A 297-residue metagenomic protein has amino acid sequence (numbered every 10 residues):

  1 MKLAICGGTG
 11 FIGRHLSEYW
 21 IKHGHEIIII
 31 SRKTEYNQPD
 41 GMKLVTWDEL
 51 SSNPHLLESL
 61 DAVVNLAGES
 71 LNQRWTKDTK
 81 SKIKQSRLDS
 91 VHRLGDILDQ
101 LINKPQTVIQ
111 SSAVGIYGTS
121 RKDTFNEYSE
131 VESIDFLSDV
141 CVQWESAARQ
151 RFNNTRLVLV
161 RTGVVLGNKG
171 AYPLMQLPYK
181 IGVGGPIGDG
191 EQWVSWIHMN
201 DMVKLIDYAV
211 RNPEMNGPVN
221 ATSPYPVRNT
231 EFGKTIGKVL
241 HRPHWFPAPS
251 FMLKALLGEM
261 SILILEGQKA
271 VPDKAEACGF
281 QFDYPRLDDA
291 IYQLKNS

Functional and structural regions predicted by a protein language model:
L3-H23: N-terminal Rossmann NAD(P)H-binding glycine-rich loop of SDR-like oxidoreductase domains
K43-S90: NAD(P)H-binding glycine-rich loop region in Rossmannoid oxidoreductase-like domains and their noncatalytic homologs
H92-I134: Conserved Rossmann-fold NAD(P)-dependent oxidoreductase catalytic core, especially the SDR/UDP-sugar
E132-D135, R161-K169, D189-M199, V210: Glycine-rich "substrate-gating" loop/helix at the edge of Rossmann-like oxidoreductase active sites
S146-N168: Conserved beta-loop-beta element that borders a ligand/cofactor-binding pocket
R149, Q176-G184, Q192-P226: Alpha-helical substrate-binding/gating segment
N212-E259, Y292: Mid/C-terminal beta-alpha module of Rossmann-like enzyme folds, strongest in SDR-family dehydrogenases/epimerases
I262-S297: C-terminal amphipathic/interface module of NAD(P)-dependent oxidoreductases and related NAD-binding regulators
